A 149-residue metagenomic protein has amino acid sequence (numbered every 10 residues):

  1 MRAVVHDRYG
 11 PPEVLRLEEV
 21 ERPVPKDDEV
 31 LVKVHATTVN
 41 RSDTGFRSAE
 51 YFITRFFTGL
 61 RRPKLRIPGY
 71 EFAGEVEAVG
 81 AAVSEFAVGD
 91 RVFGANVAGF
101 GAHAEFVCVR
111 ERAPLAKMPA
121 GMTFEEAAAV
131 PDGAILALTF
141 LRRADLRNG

Functional and structural regions predicted by a protein language model:
M1-V4: Short structural boundary motif marking the start of a folded domain
G10-L17, R41-S42: Short N-terminal binding/cap micro-motifs at the start of the first secondary-structure element
E21-T38, F52-G99: Glycine-rich beta-strand-centered segment in the early N-terminal region that forms part of a ligand/cofactor-binding
T44-T54: Short Gly/aromatic-enriched secondary-structure transition segments
R61, L65, Y70, E85 (+1 more regions): NAD(P)H dinucleotide-binding glycine-rich loop of Rossmann-like/cofactor-binding domains, especially the beta1-alpha1
